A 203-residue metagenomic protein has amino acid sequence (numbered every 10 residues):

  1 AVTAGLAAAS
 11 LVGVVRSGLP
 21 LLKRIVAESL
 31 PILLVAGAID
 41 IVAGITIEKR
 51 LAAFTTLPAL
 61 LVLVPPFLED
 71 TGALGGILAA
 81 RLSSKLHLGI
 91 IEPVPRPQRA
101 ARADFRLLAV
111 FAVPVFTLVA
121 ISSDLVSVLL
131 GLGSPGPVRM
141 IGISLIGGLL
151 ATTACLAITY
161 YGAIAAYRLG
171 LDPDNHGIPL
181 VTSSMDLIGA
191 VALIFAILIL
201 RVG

Functional and structural regions predicted by a protein language model:
A1, V12-G18, R24-I25, R50-A53 (+1 more regions): Membrane-interfacial helix-loop-helix connectors in multipass membrane proteins
A1-A7, A151-A154: Structural signature of hydrophobic alpha-helical transmembrane segments
L11-L21, P93, A163-A166: C-terminal ends of transmembrane helices
E28-P95: Transmembrane helical segments that form the transport core of multi-pass membrane transport proteins
L30-G37, L61-A73, R81, A100-V113 (+2 more regions): Transmembrane helix-bundle signature of multi-pass membrane transporters/permeases
L74-G131: Helix-loop-helix junctions within the multi-pass membrane cores of secondary transporters/permeases
A163-D186: Interfacial loop-to-transmembrane junctions
V191-G203: Juxtamembrane boundary at the C-terminal end of a transmembrane helix
